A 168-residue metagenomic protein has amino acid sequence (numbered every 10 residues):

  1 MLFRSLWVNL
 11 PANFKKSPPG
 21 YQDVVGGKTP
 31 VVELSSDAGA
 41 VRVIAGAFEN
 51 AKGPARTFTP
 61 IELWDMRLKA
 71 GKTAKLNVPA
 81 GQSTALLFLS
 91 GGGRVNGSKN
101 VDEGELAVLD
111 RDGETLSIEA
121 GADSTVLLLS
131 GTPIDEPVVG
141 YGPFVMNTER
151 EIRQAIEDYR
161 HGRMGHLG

Functional and structural regions predicted by a protein language model:
M1-L2: Short, small-residue-biased leader/transition segments that mark boundaries at the very start of proteins
S5-A12, L63-K69, G81-R94: Short, conserved beta-strand element in jelly-roll/cupin
L10-P60, M164-L167: A short, N-terminal "cap"/entry segment at the start of jelly-roll beta-barrel domains of the cupin/DSBH fold
A45-K52, E62-P79: Conserved short histidine dyad/triad with adjacent acidic residue
T73, E105-L106, T125: Residue-level marker of beta-strand positions
V78-A80, T84-L87, G92-S117: Short acidic-glycine-tyrosine-enriched beta hairpin
G104, P137, M164-G168: Cytosolic regulatory regions built on CNB/CRP/Popeye-like sensor folds
R111-R160: A hydrophobic, small-residue-rich beta->alpha segment in the mid-to-C-terminal subdomain of diverse proteins
